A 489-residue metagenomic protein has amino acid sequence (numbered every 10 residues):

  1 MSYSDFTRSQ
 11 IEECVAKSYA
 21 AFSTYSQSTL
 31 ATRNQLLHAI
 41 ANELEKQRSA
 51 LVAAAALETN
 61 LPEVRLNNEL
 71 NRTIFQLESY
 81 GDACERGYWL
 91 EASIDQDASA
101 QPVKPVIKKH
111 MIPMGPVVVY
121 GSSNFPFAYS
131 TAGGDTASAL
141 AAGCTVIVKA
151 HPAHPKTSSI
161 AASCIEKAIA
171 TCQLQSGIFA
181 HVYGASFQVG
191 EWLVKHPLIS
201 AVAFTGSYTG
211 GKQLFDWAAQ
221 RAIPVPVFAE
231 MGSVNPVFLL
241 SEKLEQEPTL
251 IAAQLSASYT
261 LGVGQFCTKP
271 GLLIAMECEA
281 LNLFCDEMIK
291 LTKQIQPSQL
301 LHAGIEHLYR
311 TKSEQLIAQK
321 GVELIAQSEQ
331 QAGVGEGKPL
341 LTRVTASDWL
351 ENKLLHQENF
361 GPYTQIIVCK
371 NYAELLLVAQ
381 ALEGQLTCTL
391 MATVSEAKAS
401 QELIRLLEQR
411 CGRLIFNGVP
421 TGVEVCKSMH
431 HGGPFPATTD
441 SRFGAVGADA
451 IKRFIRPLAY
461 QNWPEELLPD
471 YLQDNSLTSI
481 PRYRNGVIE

Functional and structural regions predicted by a protein language model:
M1-P105: N-terminal Rossmann-like NAD(P)+-binding subdomain of aldehyde/semialdehyde dehydrogenases
Q10, Q188-V189, E374: Short acidic active-site motifs
L36, C144-T157, I178, V225-S241 (+6 more regions): Short loop-to-beta-strand entry elements in the cores of soluble alpha/beta enzymes
E45, W89-S256, C278-L281: Rossmann-like NAD(P) dinucleotide-binding subdomain of oxidoreductase/dehydrogenase enzymes
A275-L386: NAD(P)-dependent aldehyde/semialdehyde dehydrogenase
V334, Y372-L468: C-terminal core of ALDH-fold dehydrogenases
P457-E489: Structural signal for terminal/edge beta-strands and the immediately following C-terminal loop/tail that closes
